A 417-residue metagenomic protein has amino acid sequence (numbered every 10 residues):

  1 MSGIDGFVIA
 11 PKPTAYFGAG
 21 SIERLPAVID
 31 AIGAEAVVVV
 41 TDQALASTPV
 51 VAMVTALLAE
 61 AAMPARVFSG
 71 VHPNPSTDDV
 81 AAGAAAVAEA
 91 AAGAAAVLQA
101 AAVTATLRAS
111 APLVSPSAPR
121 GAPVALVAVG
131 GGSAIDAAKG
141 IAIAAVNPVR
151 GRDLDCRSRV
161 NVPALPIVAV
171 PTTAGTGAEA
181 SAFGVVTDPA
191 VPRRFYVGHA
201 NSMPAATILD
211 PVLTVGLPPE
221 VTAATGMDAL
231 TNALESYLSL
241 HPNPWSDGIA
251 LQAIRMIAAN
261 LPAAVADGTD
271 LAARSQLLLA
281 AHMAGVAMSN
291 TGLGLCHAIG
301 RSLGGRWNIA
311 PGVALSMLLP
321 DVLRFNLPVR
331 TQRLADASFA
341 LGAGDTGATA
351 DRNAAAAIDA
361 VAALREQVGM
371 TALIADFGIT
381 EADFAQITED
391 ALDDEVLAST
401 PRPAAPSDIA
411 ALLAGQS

Functional and structural regions predicted by a protein language model:
M1-G93, A118-A125, I374: ATP/NTP phosphate-donor binding region
D78-A85, E89, P119-V212: Glycine/threonine-rich beta-strand-loop-alpha-helix active-site module that forms ligand/phosphate-binding
L154, F183-T291: Carboxylate- and glycine-rich phosphate/diphosphate-binding segment that chelates Mg2+/Mn2+
G175, H282-L315, D394-S399: Glycine-rich phosphate/pyrophosphate-binding beta-alpha loops
L240-I249, A264-Q276, T291-C296, G347 (+4 more regions): Flexible, glycine/charged-enriched surface loops at secondary-structure junctions
R306-D383: Gly/Pro-rich interdomain helix-loop hinge
T380-S417: Short, amphipathic C-terminal "tail helix"
